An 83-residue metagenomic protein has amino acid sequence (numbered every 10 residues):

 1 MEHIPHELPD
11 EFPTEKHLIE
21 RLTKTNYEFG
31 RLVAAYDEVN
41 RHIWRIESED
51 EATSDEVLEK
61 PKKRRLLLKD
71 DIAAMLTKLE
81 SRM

Functional and structural regions predicted by a protein language model:
M1-M83: Extended, charge-rich alpha-helical interface modules
